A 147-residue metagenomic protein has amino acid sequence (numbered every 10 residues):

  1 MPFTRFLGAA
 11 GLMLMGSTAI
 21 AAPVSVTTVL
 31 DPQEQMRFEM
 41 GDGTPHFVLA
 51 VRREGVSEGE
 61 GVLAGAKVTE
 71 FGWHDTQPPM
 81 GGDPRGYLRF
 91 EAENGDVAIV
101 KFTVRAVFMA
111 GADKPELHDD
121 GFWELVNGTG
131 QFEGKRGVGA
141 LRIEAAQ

Functional and structural regions predicted by a protein language model:
M1-A10: Bacterial N-terminal signal peptides that target proteins for export
G16-T18: N-terminal signal peptide c-region/cleavage motif recognized by signal peptidases
A21-Q147: Beta-strand-enriched cores of mature, soluble protein domains
